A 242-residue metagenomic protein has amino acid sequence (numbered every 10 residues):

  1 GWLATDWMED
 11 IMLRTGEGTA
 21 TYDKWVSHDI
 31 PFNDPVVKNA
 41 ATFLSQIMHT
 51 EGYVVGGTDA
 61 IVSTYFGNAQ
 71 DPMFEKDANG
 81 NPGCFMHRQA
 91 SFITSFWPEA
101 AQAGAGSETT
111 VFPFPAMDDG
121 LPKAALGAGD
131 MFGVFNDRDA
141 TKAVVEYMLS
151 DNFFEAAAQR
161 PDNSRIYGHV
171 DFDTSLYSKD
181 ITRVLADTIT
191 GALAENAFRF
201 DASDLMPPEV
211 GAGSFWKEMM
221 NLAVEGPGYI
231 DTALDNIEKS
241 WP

Functional and structural regions predicted by a protein language model:
G1-I30, N39, Q70-D71: Extracytoplasmic/periplasmic solute-binding protein
E9, A41-M48, E75, T141-S150 (+4 more regions): Non-transmembrane alpha-helical segments in soluble domains of secreted/periplasmic/extracellular proteins
R14, G18, T50, D137-K142: Short helix-loop capping/hinge motifs at secondary-structure junctions, enriched in acidic/polar residues
V26-Y65, F114: Glycine-centered hinge/linker elements that transmit conformational signals in sensory and ligand-binding systems
Y65-H87, N221-E225: Short helices/loops that flank or line small-molecule/ion binding pockets
R88-W97: Beta->alpha turn/N-cap motifs
E99-G168: Extracytoplasmic/periplasmic substrate-recognition and gating elements
T190-P242: Conserved C-terminal helix/tail region of periplasmic/extracytoplasmic solute-binding proteins
